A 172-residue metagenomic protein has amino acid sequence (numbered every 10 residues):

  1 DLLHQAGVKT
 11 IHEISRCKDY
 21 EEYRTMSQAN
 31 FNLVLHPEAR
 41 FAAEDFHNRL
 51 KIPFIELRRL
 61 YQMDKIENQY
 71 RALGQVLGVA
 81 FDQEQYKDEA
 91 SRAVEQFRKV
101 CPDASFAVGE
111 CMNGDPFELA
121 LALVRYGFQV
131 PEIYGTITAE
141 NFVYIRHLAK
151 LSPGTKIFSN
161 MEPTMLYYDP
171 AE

Functional and structural regions predicted by a protein language model:
D1-E172: An N-terminal assembly and electron-transfer interface module characteristic of large anaerobic redox and radical
